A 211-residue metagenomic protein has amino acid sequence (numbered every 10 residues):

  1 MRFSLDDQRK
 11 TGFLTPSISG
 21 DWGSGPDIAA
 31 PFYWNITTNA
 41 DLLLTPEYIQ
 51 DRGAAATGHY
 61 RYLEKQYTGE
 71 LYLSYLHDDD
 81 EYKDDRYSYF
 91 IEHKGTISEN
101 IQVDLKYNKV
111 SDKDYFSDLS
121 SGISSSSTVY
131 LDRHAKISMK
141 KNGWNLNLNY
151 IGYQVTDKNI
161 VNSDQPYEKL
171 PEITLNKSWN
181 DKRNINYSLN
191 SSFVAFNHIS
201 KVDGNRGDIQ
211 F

Functional and structural regions predicted by a protein language model:
M1-F211: Outer-membrane beta-barrel proteins and related beta-barrel translocases across Gram-negative bacteria
